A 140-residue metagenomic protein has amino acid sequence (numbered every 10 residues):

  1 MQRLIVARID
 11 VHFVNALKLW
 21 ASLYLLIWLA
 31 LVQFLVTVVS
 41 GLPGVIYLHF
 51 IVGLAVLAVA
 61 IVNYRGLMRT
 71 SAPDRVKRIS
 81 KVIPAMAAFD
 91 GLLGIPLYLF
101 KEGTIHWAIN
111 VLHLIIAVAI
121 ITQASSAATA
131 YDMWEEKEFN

Functional and structural regions predicted by a protein language model:
Q2-N140: Polytopic transmembrane helical bundles with strong interfacial aromatic enrichment
